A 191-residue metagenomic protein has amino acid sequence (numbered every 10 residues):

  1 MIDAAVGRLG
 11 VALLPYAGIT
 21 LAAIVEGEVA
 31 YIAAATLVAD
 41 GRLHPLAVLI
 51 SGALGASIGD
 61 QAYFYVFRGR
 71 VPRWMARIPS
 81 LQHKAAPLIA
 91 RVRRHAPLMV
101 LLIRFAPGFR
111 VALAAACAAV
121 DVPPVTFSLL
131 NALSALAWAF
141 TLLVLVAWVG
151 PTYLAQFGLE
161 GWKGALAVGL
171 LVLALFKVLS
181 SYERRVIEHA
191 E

Functional and structural regions predicted by a protein language model:
M1-A17, D40-A115, A119-S128, W148-G169 (+1 more regions): Membrane-interfacial helix-loop-helix
P15-I32, I103: Transmembrane alpha-helix interface/packing and boundary motifs in multi-pass membrane proteins, characterized by
A22, L130-S134: Hydrophobic alpha-helical segments of secondary membrane carriers
A22-A23, A35, R104, L142 (+1 more regions): Structural signal for membrane-spanning alpha-helices in multi-pass inner-membrane proteins, emphasizing helix cores
G55, L133-W138: Transmembrane alpha-helical core residues of multi-pass small-molecule transporters, especially secondary transporters
